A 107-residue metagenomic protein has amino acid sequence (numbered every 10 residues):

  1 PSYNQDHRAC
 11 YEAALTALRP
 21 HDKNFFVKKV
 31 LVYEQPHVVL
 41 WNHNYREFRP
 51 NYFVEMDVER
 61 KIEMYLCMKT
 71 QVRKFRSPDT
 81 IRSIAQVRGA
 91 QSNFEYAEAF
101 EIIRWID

Functional and structural regions predicted by a protein language model:
P1-D107: Metal-dependent de-N-acetylase/amidase catalytic core
